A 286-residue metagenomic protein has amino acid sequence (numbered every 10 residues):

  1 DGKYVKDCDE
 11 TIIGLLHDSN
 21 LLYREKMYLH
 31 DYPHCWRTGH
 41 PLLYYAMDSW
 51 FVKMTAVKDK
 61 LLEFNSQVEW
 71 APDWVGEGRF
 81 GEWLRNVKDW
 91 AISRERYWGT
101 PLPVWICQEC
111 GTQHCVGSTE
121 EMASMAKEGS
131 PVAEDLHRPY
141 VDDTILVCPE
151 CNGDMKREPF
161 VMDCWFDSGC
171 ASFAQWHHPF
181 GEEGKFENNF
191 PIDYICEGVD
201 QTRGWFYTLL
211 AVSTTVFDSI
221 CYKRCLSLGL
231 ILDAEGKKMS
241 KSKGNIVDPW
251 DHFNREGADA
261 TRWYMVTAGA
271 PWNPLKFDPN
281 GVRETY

Functional and structural regions predicted by a protein language model:
D1, R96-W98, V116-G117, E121-P274: Alpha-helical recognition segments enriched in aromatics with Gly/Pro capping that present substrate-recognition
D1-V116, E134-Y140, W205, K237 (+1 more regions): Residue patterns forming the tRNA-binding/recognition surfaces of aminoacyl-tRNA synthetases and related DALR
